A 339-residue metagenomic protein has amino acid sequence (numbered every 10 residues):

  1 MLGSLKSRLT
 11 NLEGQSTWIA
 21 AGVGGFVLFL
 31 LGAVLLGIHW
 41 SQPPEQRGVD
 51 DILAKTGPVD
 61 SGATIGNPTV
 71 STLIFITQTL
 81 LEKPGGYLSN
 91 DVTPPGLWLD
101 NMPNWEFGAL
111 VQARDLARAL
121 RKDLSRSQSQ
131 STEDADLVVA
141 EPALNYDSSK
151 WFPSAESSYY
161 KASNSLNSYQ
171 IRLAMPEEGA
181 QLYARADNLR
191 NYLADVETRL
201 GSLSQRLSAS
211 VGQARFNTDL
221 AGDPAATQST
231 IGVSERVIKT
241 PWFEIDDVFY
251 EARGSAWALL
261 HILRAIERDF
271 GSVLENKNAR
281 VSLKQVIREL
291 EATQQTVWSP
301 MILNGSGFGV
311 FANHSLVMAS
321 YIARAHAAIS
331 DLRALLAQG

Functional and structural regions predicted by a protein language model:
M1-G22: N-terminal positive-inside, membrane-proximal cytosolic segments immediately preceding the first
A21-L35: Hydrophobic membrane-insertion alpha-helices, especially the h-region of bacterial N-terminal signal peptides
W40-Q42, R47-T56, Y250, A256-G339: A cross-kingdom marker for long, charged
G48-S158: N-terminal Sec/ER secretory leader and immediately downstream segment of secreted/extracellular precursors
D91-N101, K150, R236-D246, S299-V317: A cross-kingdom feature marking solvent-exposed beta-strand/loop segments within repeated, beta-rich binding/scaffold
A119-E133, P153, M175, Q205 (+3 more regions): Short, solvent-exposed secondary-structure capping/transition elements
D136-L173, S282-G307: Long, amphipathic, charge-rich alpha-helical segments that form helical bundles/coiled-coils
Y159-I287, Q294: Extended amphipathic alpha-helical interaction segments
